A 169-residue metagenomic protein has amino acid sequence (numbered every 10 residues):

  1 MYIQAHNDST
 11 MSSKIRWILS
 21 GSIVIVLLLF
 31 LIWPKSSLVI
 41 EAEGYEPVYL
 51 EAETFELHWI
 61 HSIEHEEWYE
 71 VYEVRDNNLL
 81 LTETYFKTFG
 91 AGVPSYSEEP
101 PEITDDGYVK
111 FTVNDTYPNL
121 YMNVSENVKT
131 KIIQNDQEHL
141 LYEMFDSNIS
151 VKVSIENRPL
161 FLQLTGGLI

Functional and structural regions predicted by a protein language model:
M1-M11: N-terminal Lys/Arg-rich, disordered targeting/topogenic segments
Y2, I15, L162-T165: Charge-biased, low-complexity intrinsically disordered regions
W17-P34: Hydrophobic membrane-insertion alpha-helices, especially the h-region of bacterial N-terminal signal peptides
S37-A52: Alpha-helical transmembrane signal-anchor/signal-peptide segments
A42, T54-F55, I60, W68: Beta-strand-enriched cores of mature, soluble protein domains
L57, L80-E83, K110-T112: Short hydrophobic/aromatic-rich beta-strand segments that constitute the beta-sheet cores of beta-sandwich/beta-barrel
H61-E102: Extracytoplasmic/periplasmic/luminal assembly and interaction segments in envelope/secretory/respiratory proteins
S95-I169: Mature, soluble, non-transmembrane domains
